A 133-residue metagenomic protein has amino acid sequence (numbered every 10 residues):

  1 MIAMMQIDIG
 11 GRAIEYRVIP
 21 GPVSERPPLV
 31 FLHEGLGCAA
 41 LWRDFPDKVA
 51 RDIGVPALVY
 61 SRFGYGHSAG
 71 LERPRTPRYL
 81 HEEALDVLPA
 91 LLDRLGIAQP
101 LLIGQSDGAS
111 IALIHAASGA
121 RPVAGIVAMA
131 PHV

Functional and structural regions predicted by a protein language model:
M1-A13: N-terminal cap/lid segment of alpha/beta-hydrolase-fold proteins
G10, L36, R78-E82: Conserved phosphate-coordination/catalytic loops
G11, E25, V55, D93-Q99 (+1 more regions): Active-site acidic short loop of glycosyltransferases
R12-G70: Conserved HGGG/HGGXW glycine-rich cap/lid loop of the alpha/beta-hydrolase fold
R43, P89, L113-A117: Short, hydrophobic alpha-helix immediately C-terminal to the catalytic nucleophile
F45-A50, P74-P77, G119-A120: Glycine-rich, phosphate-binding/catalytic loops in enzymes
I53, V59-L101: Active-site loop/oxyanion-hole signature of alpha/beta-hydrolase fold enzymes
A98-V133: Conserved hydrolase catalytic core segment
